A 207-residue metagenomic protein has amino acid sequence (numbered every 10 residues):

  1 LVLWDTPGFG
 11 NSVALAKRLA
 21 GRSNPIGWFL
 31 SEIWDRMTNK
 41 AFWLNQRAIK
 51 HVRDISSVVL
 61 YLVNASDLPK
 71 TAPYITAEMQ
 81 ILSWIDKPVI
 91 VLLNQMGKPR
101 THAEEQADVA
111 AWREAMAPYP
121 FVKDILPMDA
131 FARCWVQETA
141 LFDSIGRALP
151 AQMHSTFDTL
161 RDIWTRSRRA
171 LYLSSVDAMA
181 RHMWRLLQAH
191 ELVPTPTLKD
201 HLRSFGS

Functional and structural regions predicted by a protein language model:
L3-W4: Pre-DFG segment of protein kinase catalytic domains
P7-G8, N64: Short glycine-/small-residue-rich Rossmann-like dinucleotide-binding loops
G8-F9, G97: Short, glycine/acidic-enriched loop or turn micro-motifs at the edges of active sites
A14, L19-I125: Conserved C-terminal guanine-recognition region of P-loop GTPase G domains, centered on the G4
Q95-R168, S174: Canonical P-loop GTPase G-domain recognition
R185-S207: A non-catalytic, extended alpha-helical scaffold characteristic of dynamin-superfamily P-loop GTPases
